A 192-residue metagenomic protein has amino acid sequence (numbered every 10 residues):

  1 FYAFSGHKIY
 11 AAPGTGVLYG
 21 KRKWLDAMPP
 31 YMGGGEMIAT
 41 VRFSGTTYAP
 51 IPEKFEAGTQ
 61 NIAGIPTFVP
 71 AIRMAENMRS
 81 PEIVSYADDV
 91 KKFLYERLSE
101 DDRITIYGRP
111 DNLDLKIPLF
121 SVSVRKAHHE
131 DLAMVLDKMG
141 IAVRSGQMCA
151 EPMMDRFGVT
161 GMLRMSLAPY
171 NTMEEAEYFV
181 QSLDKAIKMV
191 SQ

Functional and structural regions predicted by a protein language model:
F1-Q192: Pyridoxal 5′-phosphate
